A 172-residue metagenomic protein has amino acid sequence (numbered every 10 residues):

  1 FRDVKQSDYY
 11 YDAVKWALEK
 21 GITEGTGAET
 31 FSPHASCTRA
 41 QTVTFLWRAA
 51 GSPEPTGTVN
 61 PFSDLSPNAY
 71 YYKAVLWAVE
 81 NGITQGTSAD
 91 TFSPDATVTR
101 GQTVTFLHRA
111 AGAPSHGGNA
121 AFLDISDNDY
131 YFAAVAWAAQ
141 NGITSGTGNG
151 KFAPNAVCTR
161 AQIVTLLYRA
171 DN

Functional and structural regions predicted by a protein language model:
F1-Y9, E24-K73, E80-G101, R109-A134 (+2 more regions): Feature responds to low-complexity, polar/acidic, surface-exposed segments characteristic of secreted/exported proteins
A13-V14, A74: Ligand-recognition elements built from short beta-strands and adjacent flexible loops
T105: Alpha-helical segment that forms one wall of the substrate-binding/catalytic cleft in peptidoglycan-active domains
